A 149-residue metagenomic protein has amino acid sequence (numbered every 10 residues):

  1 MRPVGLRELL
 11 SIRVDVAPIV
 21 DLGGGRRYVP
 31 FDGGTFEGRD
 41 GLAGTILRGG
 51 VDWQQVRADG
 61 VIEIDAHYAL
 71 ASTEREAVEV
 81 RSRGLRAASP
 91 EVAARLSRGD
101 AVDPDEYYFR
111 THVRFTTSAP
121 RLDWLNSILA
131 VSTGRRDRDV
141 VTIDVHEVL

Functional and structural regions predicted by a protein language model:
M1-L149: Beta-strand-enriched cores of mature, soluble protein domains
